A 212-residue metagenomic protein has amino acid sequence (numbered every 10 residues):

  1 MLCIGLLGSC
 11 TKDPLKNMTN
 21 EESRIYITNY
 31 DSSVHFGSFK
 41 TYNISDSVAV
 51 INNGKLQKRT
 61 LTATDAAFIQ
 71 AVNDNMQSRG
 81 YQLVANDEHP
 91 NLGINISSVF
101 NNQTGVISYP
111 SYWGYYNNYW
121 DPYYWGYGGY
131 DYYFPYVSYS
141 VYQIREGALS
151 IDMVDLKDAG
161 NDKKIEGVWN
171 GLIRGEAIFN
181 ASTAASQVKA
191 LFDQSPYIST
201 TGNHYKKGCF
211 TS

Functional and structural regions predicted by a protein language model:
G5-S9: C-terminal motif of bacterial Sec signal peptides marking the signal peptidase cleavage site
C10-T64: A structural "domain/chain start" motif
T11-L15, E21-S32, V141-D152, K157-G167 (+1 more regions): C-terminal/domain-edge helix-coil "capping" segments
H35-G37, N86-E88, G105, Y142-R145: Extracellular/periplasmic catalytic domains that process cell-envelope and extracellular macromolecules
D46, V72-G80, S98, M153-K157 (+1 more regions): Sec/Tat-exported extracytoplasmic proteins
S47-F100: N-terminal segment of the mature soluble domain
A49-I51, V99-Q103, D158, R174-I178: Solvent-exposed loop/turn segments at secondary-structure junctions within structured extracellular/periplasmic domains
I96-D158: Surface-exposed short loop/turn segments
